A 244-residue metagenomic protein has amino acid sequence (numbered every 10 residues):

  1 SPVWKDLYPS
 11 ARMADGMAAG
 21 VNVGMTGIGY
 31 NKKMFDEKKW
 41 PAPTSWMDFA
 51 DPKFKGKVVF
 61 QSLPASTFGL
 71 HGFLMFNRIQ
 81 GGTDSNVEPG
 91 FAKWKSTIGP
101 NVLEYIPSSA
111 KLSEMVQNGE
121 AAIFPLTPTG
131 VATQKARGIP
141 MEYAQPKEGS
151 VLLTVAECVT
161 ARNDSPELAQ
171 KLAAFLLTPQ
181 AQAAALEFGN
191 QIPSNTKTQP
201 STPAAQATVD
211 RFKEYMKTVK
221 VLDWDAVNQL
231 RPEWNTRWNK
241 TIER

Functional and structural regions predicted by a protein language model:
S1-Q117: Extracytoplasmic ligand-binding site segments that recognize negatively charged/polar headgroups
S10-D15, T133-Q145: Ligand-binding "clamshell"
G29-M34, L74-I79, T154-P166, A184-E187: A bilobed periplasmic-binding-protein/Venus flytrap-type ligand-binding module shared by bacterial periplasmic
T44-S45, H71, M75, N86-P89 (+12 more regions): Extracytoplasmic/secreted proteins, especially bacterial periplasmic and envelope-associated proteins
A92-I98, Y105-I106, R137-A161: Periplasmic-binding protein-like
Q117, I123-P140: A ligand-binding cleft/hinge motif common to bilobed small-molecule-binding domains
T160-V219: Mature extracytoplasmic/periplasmic domains
Y215-R244: Conserved C-terminal helix/tail region of periplasmic/extracytoplasmic solute-binding proteins
